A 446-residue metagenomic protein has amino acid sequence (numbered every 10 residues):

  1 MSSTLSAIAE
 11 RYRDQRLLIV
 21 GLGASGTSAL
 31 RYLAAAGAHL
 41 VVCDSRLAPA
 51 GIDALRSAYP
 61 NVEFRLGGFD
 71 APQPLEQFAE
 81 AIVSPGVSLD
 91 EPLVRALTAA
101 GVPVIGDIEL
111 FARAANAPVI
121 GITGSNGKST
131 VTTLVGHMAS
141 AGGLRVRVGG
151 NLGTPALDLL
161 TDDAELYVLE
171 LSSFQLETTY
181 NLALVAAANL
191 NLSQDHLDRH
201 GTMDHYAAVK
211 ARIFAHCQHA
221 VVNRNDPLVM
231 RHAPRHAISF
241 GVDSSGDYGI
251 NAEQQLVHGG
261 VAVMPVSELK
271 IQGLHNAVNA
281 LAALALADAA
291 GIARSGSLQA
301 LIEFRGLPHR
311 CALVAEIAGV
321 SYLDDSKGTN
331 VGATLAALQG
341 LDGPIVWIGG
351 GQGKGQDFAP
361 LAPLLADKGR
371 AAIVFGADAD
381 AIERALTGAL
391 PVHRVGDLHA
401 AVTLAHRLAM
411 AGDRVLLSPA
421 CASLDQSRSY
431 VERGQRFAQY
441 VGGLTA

Functional and structural regions predicted by a protein language model:
M1-G106, L110, R384: N-terminal leader/targeting and accessory segments in enzymes
S3-R16, T27-A36, R145, M264-R370 (+1 more regions): Nucleotide phosphate-binding/pyrophosphate-handling subdomain across enzymes that bind or process nucleotide phosphates
G21, L33, A81, I122 (+15 more regions): Residue-level signal for inorganic ion chemistry
G23, R46-A48, L152, N225-D226 (+1 more regions): Residues in the short beta-alpha loop(s) of Rossmann-like NAD(P)-binding domains
A34, R56, P72-E76, P85-R224 (+3 more regions): Phosphate-binding loop of NTP-binding sites
A38-R46, V221-R224, V346-G349, K368-A377: Short internal beta-strands
D44, L66-F69, I105-E109, N223-R224 (+4 more regions): Beta-strand->loop->alpha-helix junctions that form or flank phosphate-binding loops in nucleotide-handling enzymes
I52-N61, A359-D413: C-terminal helical cap/extension that packs against the catalytic core of soluble nucleotide-cofactor enzymes
